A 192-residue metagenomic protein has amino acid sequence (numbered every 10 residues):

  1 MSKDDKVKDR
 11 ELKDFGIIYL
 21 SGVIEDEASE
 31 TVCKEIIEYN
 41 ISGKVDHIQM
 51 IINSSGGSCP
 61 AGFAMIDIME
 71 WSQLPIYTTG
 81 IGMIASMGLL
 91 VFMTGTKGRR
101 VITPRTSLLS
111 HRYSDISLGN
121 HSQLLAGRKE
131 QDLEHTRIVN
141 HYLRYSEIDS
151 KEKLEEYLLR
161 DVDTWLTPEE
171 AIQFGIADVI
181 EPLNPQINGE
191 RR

Functional and structural regions predicted by a protein language model:
M1-R192: Terminal-region recognition feature
